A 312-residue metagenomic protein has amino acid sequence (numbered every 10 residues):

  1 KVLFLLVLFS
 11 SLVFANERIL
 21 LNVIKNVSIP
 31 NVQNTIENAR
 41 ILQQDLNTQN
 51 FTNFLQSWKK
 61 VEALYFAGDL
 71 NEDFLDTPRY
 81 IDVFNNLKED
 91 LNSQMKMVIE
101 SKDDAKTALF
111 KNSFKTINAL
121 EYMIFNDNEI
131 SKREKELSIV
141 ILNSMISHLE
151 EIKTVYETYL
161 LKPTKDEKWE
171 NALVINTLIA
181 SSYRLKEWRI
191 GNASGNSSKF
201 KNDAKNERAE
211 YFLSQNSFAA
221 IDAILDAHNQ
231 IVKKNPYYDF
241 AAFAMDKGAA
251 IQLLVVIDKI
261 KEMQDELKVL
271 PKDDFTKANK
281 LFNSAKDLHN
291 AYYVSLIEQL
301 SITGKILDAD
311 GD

Functional and structural regions predicted by a protein language model:
V2-L12: Sec-dependent N-terminal signal peptides
N16-D312: Mature extracytoplasmic or organellar-lumen-exposed domains after removal of signal/transit peptides
